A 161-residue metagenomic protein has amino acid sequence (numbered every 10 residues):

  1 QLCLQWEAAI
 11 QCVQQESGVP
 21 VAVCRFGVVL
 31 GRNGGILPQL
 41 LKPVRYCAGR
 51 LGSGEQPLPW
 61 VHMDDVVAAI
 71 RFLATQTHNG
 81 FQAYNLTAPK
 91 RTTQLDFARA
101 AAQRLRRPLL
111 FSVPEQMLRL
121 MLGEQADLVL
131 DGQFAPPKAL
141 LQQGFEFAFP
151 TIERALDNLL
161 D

Functional and structural regions predicted by a protein language model:
C3-C12, V67-A68: Conserved active-site helix of classical SDR/Rossmann-fold NAD(P)-dependent CH-OH oxidoreductases
Q11-Q14, P20-V23, G27-L58, A101: NAD(P)-dependent short-chain dehydrogenase/reductase
V23, W60, R91, S112 (+1 more regions): Short aromatic/basic micro-patch
L30-P38, F72-Y84: Glycine/proline-rich active-site loop of Rossmann-fold NAD(P)-dependent oxidoreductases
P59-V66: A conserved structural motif in NAD(P)-dependent oxidoreductases
V66, I70, L86, F97 (+2 more regions): Non-catalytic, hydrophobic alpha-helical segments
Q76-E124, D157: Mid/C-terminal beta-alpha module of Rossmann-like enzyme folds, strongest in SDR-family dehydrogenases/epimerases
D127-D161: C-terminal amphipathic/interface module of NAD(P)-dependent oxidoreductases and related NAD-binding regulators
